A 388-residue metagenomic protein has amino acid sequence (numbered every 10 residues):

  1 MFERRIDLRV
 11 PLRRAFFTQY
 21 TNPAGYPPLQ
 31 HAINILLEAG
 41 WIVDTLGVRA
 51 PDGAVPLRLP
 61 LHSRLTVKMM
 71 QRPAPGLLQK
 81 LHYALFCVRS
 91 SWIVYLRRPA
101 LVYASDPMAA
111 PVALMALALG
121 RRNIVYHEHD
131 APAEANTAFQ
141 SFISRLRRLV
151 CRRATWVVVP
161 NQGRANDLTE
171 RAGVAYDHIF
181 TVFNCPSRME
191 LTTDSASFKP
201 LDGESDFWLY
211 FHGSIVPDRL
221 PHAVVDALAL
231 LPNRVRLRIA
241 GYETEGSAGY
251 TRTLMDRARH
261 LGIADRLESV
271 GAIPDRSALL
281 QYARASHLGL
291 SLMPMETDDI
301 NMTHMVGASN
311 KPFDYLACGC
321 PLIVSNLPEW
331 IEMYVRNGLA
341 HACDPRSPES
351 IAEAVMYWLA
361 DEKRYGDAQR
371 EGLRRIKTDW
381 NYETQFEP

Functional and structural regions predicted by a protein language model:
F17-T18, V158, P200-L228, R238-I239 (+1 more regions): Conserved donor-binding/catalytic core segment of Leloir-type glycosyltransferases
T21-G25, A74-P75, P99-A100, R122-Q140 (+3 more regions): A short, histidine- and acid-enriched strand-loop-helix "catalytic/donor-clamping" loop that lines the nucleotide-sugar
P27, R219, R276-R284, G289-F313 (+1 more regions): Nucleotide-sugar-dependent
N34, V88-L96, P111, M115-L119 (+3 more regions): Membrane-proximal helix-turn-helix segments that form the acceptor-binding/catalytic region of lipid-linked
R49, Q140, R152-I179, F183-L191 (+3 more regions): A short, active-site helix/loop in glycosyltransferases that binds the activated sugar's phosphate group
A196, R346, A360-P388: A charged, aromatic-enriched C-terminal amphipathic alpha-helix characteristic of glycosyltransferases across folds
T251-Y282, L288: Nucleotide-activated donor-binding/catalytic signature segment of Leloir-type glycosyltransferases, i.e., the conserved
S309, R336-P348, Y357-K363: Conserved acidic donor-binding segment of nucleotide-sugar-dependent glycosyltransferases
